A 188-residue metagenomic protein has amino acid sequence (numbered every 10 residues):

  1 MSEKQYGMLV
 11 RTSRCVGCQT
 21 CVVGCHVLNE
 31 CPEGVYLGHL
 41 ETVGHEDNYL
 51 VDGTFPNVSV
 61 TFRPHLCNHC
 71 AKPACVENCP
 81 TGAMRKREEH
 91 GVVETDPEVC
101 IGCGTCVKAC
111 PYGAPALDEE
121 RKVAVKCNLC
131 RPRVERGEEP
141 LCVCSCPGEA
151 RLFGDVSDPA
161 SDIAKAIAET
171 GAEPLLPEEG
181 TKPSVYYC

Functional and structural regions predicted by a protein language model:
M1-C188: Non-ligating segments of multi-cofactor redox enzymes
